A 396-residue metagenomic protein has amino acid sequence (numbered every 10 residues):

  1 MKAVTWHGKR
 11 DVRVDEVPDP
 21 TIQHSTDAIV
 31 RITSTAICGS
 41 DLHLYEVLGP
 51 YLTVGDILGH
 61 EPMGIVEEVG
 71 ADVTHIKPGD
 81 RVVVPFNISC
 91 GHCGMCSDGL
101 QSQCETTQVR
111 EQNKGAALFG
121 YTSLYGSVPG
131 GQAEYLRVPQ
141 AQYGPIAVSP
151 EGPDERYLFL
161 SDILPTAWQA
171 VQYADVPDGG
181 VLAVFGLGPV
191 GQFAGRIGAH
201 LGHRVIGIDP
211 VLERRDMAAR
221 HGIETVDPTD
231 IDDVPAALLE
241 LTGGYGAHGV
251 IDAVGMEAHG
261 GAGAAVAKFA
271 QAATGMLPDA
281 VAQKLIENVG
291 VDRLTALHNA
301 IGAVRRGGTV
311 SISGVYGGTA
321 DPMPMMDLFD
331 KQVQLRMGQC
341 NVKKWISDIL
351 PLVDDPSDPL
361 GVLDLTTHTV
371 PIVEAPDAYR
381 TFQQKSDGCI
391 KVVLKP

Functional and structural regions predicted by a protein language model:
P18-T35, L48-S97, Q101-S102, P129 (+1 more regions): Glycine-rich beta-strand-centered segment in the early N-terminal region that forms part of a ligand/cofactor-binding
Q23-H24, K77, P177, Y245 (+1 more regions): Residue-level recognition of short, solvent-exposed, well-ordered loop/turn junctions that link secondary-structure
R81-V82, E134-Y135, P145-D232, A236 (+1 more regions): Mid-domain Rossmann-like dinucleotide-binding core that forms the NAD(H)/NADP(H) cofactor-binding site
H92-F185, L360: NAD(P)H dinucleotide-binding glycine-rich loop of Rossmann-like/cofactor-binding domains, especially the beta1-alpha1
A174, D216, E224-Q334: Glycine-rich cofactor phosphate-binding loops and adjacent beta1-alpha1 units of small-molecule cofactor enzyme domains
V211, Y316, N341: Residues in the short beta-alpha loop(s) of Rossmann-like NAD(P)-binding domains
H298, K343-P396: C-terminal hydrophobic helical "lid"/dimerization subdomain of Rossmann-like NAD(P)H-dependent oxidoreductases
R306-S313, M323-L363: Rossmann-fold dehydrogenase core element
